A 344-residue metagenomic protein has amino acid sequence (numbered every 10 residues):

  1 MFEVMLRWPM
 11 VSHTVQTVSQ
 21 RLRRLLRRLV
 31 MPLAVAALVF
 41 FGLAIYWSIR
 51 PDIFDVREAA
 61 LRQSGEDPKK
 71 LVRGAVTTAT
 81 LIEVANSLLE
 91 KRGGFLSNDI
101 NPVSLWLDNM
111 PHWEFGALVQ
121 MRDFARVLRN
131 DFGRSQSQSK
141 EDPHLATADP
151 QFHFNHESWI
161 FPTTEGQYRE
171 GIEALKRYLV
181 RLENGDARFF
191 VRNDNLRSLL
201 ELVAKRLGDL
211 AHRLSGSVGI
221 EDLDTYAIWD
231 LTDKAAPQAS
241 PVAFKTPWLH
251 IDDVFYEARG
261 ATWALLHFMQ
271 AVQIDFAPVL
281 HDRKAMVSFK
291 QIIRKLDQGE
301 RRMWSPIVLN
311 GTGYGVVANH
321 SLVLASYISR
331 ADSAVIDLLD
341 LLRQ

Functional and structural regions predicted by a protein language model:
M1-R24: N-terminal Lys/Arg-rich, disordered targeting/topogenic segments
Q20-R27, R129-N130, Q273-D282: Juxtamembrane membrane-water interface segments of multi-pass membrane proteins, especially cytoplasmic-side
V30-A44: Hydrophobic membrane-insertion alpha-helices, especially the h-region of bacterial N-terminal signal peptides
S48, D52-Q63, V254-Y256, T262-Q344: A cross-kingdom marker for long, charged
E58-Q167: N-terminal Sec/ER secretory leader and immediately downstream segment of secreted/extracellular precursors
D99-N109, N155-S158, P162, V242-D252 (+1 more regions): A cross-kingdom feature marking solvent-exposed beta-strand/loop segments within repeated, beta-rich binding/scaffold
H144-L182, S288-G313: Long, amphipathic, charge-rich alpha-helical segments that form helical bundles/coiled-coils
Y168-I293, E300: Extended amphipathic alpha-helical interaction segments
